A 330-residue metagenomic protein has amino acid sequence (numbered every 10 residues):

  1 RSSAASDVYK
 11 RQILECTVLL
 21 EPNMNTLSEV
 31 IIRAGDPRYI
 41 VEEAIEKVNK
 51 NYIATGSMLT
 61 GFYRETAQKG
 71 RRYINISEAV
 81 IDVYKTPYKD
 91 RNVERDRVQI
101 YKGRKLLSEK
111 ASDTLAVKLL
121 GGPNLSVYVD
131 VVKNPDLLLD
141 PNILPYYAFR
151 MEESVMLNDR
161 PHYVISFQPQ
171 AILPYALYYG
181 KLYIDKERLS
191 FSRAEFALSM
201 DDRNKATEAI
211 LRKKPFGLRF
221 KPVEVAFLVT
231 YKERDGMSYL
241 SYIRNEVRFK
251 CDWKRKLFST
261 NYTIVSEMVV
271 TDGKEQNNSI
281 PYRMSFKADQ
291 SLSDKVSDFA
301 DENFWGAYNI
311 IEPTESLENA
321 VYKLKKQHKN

Functional and structural regions predicted by a protein language model:
S2-Y9: Short, small-residue-biased leader/transition segments that mark boundaries at the very start of proteins
Y9-Q12, I31: Short, low-complexity export/processing leader segments characterized by acidic and small residues
C16-Y147, N158-R160, L211, P215-N330: Surface-exposed, low-complexity/disordered segments and acidic/polar micro-motifs at processing/linker regions
P135-K186, S190-L198, V229-E233, S238-S241: Extended beta-strand-rich segments in extracellular/periplasmic secretory proteins, especially within noncatalytic
Y175, D202-N204, C251-D252: Short acidic/glycine-rich loop or secondary-structure boundary segments that cap or lie
L198-M200, V247: A short acidic/small-residue loop/turn micro-motif
D201-R212: A short, polar/charged loop-to-alpha-helix boundary motif
